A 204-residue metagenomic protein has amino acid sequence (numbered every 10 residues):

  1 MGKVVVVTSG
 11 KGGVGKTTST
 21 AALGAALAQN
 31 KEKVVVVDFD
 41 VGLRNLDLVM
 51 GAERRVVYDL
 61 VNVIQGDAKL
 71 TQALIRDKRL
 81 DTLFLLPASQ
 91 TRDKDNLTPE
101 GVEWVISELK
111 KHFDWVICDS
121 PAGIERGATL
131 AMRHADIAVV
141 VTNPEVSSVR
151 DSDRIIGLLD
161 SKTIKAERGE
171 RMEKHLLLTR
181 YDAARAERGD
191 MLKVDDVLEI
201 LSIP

Functional and structural regions predicted by a protein language model:
V4-D67, W115: Walker A/P-loop NTP-binding active-site region of P-loop NTPases, recognizing the glycine-rich GxxxxGKT/S
S9, D38, P87-Q90, S120 (+2 more regions): Flexible glycine-/small-residue-rich
G13-G15, D93-N96, A184-E187: A generic structural signal for short coil/turn motifs at secondary-structure boundaries
K16, T20, T98, V102 (+1 more regions): Short, conserved glycine- and acidic-residue-centered signature motifs in active-site or ligand-binding loops
Q29-K31, R55, L80, R171 (+1 more regions): Short, well-ordered coil/turn elements that cap or connect secondary structure elements
F39-K111: P-loop/Walker-type NTP enzyme "switch/lid" segment
K110-K111, W115, P121-P204: Conserved catalytic-core segment of NTP-binding enzymes
